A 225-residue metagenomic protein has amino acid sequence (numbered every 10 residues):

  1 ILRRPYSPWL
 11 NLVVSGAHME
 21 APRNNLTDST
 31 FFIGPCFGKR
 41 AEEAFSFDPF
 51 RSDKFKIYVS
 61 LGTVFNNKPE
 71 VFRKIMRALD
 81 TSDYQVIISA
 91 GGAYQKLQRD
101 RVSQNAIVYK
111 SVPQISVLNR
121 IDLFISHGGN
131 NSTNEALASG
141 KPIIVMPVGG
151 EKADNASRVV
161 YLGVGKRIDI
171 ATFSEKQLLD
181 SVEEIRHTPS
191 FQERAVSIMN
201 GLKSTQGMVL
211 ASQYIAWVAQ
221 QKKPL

Functional and structural regions predicted by a protein language model:
I1-K56, G62-Q85, S197, Q213 (+1 more regions): Nucleotide-sugar-dependent glycosyltransferase catalytic domains
G16-E20, A90-K96: Short, polar loop motifs at secondary-structure junctions
V59, V86-I88, V145: Structural beta-sheet core signal
D83, Y94-S111: Nucleotide-activated donor-binding/catalytic signature segment of Leloir-type glycosyltransferases, i.e., the conserved
S111-R158: A donor-sugar binding/catalytic signature common to diverse glycosyltransferases and related nucleotide-sugar
G150-S181: Change "using UDP/GDP/dTDP sugars" to "using nucleotide sugars
E175-L225: C-terminal amphipathic helix plus adjacent low-complexity, charged tail appended to glycosyltransferase catalytic
